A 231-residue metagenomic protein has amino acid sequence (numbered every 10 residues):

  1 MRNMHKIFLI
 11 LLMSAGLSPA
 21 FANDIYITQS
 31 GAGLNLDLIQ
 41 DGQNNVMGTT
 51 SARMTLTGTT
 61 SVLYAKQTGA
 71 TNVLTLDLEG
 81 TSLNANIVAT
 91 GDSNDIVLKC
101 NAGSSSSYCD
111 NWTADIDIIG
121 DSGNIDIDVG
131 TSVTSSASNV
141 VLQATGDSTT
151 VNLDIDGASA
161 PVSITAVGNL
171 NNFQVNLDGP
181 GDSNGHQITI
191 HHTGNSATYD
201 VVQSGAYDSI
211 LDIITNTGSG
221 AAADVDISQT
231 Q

Functional and structural regions predicted by a protein language model:
R2-Q231: Long, low-complexity, polar and repeat-rich extracellular regions of very large Gram-negative surface proteins
